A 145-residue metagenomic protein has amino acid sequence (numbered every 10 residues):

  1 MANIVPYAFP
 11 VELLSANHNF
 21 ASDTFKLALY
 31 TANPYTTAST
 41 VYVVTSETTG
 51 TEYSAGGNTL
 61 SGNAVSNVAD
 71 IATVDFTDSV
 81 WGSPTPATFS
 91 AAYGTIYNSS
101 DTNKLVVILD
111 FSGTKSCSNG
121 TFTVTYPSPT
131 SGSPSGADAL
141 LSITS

Functional and structural regions predicted by a protein language model:
M1-A92, S99-S145: Small cysteine-rich, disulfide-bonded extracellular modules of the LU/uPAR three-finger superfamily and closely related
